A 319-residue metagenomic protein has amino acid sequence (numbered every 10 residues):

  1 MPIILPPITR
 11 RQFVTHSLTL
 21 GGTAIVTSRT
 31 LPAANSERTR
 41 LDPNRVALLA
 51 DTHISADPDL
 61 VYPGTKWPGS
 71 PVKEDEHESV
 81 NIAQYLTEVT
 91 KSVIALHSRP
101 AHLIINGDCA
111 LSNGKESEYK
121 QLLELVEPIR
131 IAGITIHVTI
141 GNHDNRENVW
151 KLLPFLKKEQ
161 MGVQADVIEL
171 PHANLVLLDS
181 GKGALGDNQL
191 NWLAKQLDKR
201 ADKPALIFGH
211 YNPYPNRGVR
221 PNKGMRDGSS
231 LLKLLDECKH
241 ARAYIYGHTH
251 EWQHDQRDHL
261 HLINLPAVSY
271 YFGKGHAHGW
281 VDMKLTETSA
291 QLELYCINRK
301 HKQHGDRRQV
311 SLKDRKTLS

Functional and structural regions predicted by a protein language model:
M1-T9: N-terminal secretory signal peptides
T9-V26: N-terminal export leaders
A33-E116: N-terminal active-site segment of His-dependent metallophosphoesterases
E37-R40, T65-E76, S112-P204, G224-H240 (+3 more regions): Extended active-site neighborhood of metal-dependent phosphoesterases/phosphodiesterases
R40, T286-S319: A short C-terminal boundary segment appended to hydrolase-like catalytic domains
D51, G107-D108, G141, H210 (+1 more regions): Active-site glycine-centered loops adjacent to acidic/histidine catalytic or metal-binding residues that shape
R200-R217: Short acidic, glycine-rich surface-loop motifs adjacent to enzyme active sites
F208-P213, R242-W252: Histidine-centered catalytic micro-motifs
